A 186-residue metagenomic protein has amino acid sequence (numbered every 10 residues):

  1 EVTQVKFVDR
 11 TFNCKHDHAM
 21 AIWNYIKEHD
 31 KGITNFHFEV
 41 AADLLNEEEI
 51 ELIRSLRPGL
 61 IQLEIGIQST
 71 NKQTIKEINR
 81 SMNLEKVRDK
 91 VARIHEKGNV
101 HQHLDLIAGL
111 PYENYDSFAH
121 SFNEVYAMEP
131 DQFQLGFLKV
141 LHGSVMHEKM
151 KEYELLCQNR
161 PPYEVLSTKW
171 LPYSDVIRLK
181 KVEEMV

Functional and structural regions predicted by a protein language model:
E1-P111: Conserved SAM/AdoMet-binding glycine-rich loop
H16-D17, I67, Q73-I78, L110-D116 (+1 more regions): Flexible glycine/acidic-rich beta-alpha junction loops that bind and position SAM and/or redox cofactors in anaerobic
W23-N24, S121, M150-Y153: Short, hinge-like loop/turn segments at secondary-structure boundaries
N46-I53, P111-E129: Catalytic cores of alpha/beta
L56-R57, V125, E183-V186: Alpha-helix boundary/capping residues
V87-K90, S121, L179: Hydrophobic side chains in well-ordered alpha-helices
V100-Q102, F122, F133: Generic N-terminal leader/targeting and pre-domain segments
